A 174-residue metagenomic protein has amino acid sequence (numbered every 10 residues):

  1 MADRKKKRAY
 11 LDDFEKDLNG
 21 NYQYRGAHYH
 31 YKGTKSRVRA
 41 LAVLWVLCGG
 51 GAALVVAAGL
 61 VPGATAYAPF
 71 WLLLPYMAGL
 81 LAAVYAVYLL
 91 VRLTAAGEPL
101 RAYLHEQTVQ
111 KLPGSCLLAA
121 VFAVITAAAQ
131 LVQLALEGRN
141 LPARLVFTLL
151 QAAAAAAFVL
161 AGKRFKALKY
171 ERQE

Functional and structural regions predicted by a protein language model:
M1-R37: N-terminal, intrinsically disordered, low-complexity segments that immediately precede the first transmembrane helix
V43-V61, L81, L118-Q130: Canonical alpha-helical transmembrane segments of integral membrane proteins
V61-L73, L134-L145: Membrane-helix interface and helix-disruption motif detector
Y67-A83, F147-A152: Alpha-helical transmembrane segments
L80-L100, A161-K166: Membrane-water interface of transmembrane alpha-helices
G97-C116: Short membrane-interface loop/juxtamembrane segments of multi-pass integral membrane proteins
V121-L150: Alpha-helical transmembrane segments and their membrane-interface junctions in multi-pass membrane proteins
F158-E174: Cytosolic juxtamembrane helix at the C-terminal end of the final transmembrane segment
